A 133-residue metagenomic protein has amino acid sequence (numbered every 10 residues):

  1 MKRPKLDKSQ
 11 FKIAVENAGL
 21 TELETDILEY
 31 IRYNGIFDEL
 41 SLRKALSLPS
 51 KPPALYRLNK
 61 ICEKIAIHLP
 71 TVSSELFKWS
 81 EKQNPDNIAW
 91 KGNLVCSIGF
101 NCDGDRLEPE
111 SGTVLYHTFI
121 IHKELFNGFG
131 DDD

Functional and structural regions predicted by a protein language model:
M1-N17: Short, Lys/Arg-enriched N-terminal segment that forms or immediately precedes the first helix of a structured domain
A18-E24: Short helix-coil-helix linker/hinge
T25-E29: Hydrophobic residues on short alpha-helical segments
N34-D38: Short capping segments at the starts of secondary-structure elements
S41-A45: A short acidic, leucine-rich amphipathic alpha-helix
P49-V72: Short amphipathic alpha-helical interaction segments
K64-D86: Charged low-complexity stretches with an acidic bias
K78-D133: Phospho-regulated, low-complexity intrinsically disordered regions of nuclear gene-regulatory and chromatin-associated
